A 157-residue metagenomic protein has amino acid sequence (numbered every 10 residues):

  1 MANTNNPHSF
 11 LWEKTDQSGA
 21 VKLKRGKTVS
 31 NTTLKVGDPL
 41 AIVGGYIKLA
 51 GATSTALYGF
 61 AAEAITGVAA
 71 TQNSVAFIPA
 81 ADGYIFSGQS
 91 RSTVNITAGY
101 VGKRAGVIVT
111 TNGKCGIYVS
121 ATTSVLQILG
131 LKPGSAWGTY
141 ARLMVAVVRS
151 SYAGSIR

Functional and structural regions predicted by a protein language model:
M1-R157: Surface-exposed, low-hydrophobicity beta-strand/loop segments enriched in small/polar/acidic residues
